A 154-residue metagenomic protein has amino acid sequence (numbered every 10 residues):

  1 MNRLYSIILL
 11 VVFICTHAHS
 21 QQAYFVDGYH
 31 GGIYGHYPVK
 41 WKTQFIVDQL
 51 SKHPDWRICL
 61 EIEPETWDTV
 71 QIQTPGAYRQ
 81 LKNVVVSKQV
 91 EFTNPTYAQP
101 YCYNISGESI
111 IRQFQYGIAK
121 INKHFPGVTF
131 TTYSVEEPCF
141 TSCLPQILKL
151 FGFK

Functional and structural regions predicted by a protein language model:
L4-T16: Sec-dependent N-terminal signal peptides
H19-K154: Carbohydrate-active enzymes and regulators
